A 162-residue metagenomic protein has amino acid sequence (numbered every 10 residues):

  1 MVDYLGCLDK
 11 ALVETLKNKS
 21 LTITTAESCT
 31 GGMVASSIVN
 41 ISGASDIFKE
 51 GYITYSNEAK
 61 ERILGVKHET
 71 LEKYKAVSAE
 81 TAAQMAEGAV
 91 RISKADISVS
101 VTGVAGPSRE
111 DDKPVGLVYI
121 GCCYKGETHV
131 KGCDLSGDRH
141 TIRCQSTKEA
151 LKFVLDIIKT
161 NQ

Functional and structural regions predicted by a protein language model:
M1-Q162: Short alpha-helical segments enriched in small residues
